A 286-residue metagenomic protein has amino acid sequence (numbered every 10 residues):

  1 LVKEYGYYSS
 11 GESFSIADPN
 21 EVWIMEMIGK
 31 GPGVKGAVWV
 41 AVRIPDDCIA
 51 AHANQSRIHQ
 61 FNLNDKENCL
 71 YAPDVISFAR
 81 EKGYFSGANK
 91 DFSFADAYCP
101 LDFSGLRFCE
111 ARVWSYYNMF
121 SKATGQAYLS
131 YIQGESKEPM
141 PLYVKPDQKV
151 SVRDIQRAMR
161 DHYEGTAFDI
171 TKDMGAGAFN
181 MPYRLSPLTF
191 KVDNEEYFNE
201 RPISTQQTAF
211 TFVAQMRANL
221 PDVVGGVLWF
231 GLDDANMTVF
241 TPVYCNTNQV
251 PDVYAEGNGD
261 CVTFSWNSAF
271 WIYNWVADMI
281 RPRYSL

Functional and structural regions predicted by a protein language model:
K3-L286: C-terminus-biased signal that marks the final domain/tail of proteins
